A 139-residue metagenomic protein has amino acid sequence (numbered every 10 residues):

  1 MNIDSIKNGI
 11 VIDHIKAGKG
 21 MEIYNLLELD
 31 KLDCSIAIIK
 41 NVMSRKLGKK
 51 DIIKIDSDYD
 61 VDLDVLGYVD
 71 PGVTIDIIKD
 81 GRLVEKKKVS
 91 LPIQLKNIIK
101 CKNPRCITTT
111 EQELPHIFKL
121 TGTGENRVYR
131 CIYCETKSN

Functional and structural regions predicted by a protein language model:
M1-V84: Interaction interfaces in information-processing and related assembly proteins
V84-N139: Cys/His-clustered metal-coordination modules, chiefly Zn-binding fingers
